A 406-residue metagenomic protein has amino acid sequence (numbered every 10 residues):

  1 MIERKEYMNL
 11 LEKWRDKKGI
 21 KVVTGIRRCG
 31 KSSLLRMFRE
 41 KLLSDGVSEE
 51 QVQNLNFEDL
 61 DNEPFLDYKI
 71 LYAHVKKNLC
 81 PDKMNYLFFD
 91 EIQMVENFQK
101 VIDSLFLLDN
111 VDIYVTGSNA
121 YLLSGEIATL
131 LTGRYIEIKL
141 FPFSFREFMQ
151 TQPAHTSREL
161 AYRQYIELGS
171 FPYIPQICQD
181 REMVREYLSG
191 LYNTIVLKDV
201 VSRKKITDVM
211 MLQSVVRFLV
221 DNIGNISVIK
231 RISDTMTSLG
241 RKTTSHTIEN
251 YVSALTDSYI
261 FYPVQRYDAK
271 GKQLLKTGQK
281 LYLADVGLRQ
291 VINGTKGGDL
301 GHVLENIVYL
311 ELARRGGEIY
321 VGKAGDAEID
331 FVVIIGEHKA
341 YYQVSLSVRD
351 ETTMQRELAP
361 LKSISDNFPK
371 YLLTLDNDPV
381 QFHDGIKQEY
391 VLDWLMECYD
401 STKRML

Functional and structural regions predicted by a protein language model:
I2-D16: Pre-Walker A adenine-sensing motif
V23: Hydrophobic anchor at the beta1->P-loop junction of P-loop NTPases
K31: Conserved lysine of the Walker
L34, F38: Hydrophobic positions on the alpha1 helix immediately C-terminal to the Walker A/P-loop
N54-D82: Short glycine-rich substrate-engagement loop in P-loop NTPases that contacts/grips substrate
S118-A120, S124-I226: Interdomain motor-coupling "hinge/lid" segment immediately C-terminal to the ATP-binding subdomain of NTP-driven enzymes
Q179-K339: Accessory nucleic acid-recognition modules appended to NTPase machines
N377-L406: Domain-level recognition of nuclease-like catalytic cores that cleave nucleotide substrates
